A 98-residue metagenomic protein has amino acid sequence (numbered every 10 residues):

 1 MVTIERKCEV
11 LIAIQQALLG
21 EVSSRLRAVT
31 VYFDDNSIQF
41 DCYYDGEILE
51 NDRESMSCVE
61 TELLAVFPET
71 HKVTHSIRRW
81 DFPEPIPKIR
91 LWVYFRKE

Functional and structural regions predicted by a protein language model:
M1-R27: N-proximal, solvent-exposed amphipathic alpha-helical segments enriched in charged/polar residues
E5, I12-A13, C58-E60, W92: Lumenal/extracellular ectodomains and adaptor appendage modules of the eukaryotic vesicle/secretory system
Q15-L18, I48-K72: Short, non-transmembrane amphipathic alpha-helical segments
V22-Q39: Short edge beta-strands and adjacent turn/loop segments
V29, K72-H75: Generic structural signal for residues in well-ordered beta-strands
Q39-D41, T74: Beta-strand secondary-structure signal
C42-G46: Short beta-strand-to-loop capping motifs
H75-E98: Polar/charged, Gly/Pro-rich intrinsically disordered segments
